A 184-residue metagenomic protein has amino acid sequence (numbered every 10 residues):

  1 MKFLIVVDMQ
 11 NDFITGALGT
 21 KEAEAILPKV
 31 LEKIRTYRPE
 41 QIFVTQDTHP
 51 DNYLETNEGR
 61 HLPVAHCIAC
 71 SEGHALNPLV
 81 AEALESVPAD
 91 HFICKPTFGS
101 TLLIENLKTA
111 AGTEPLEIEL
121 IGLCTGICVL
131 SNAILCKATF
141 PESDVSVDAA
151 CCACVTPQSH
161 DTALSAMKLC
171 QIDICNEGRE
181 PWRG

Functional and structural regions predicted by a protein language model:
M1-F92, T113, S146, V155 (+4 more regions): Active-site acidic carboxylates
V30-I34, L130-F140: Histidine-anchored nucleotide/phosphate-binding helix
T45-T48, P96, L123, A150: Active-site-proximal beta-strand/loop segments in catalytic clefts of secreted hydrolases
L54-T56, L103-E105, S131-N132, Q158-S159: Short, well-ordered secondary-structure micro-motifs
N77, C128-L130: Short, well-ordered alpha-helical microsegments
L84, L107, A111, T139-F140: Active-site catalytic pocket residues across diverse enzymes, especially alpha/beta-hydrolases
C94-K95, G99-G112: Alpha-helical scaffold elements lining the catalytic groove of polysaccharide deacetylases
E119-G126, D144-P157, E177: A short glycine-rich beta-strand->turn/loop micro-motif centered on a GG-aromatic cluster
